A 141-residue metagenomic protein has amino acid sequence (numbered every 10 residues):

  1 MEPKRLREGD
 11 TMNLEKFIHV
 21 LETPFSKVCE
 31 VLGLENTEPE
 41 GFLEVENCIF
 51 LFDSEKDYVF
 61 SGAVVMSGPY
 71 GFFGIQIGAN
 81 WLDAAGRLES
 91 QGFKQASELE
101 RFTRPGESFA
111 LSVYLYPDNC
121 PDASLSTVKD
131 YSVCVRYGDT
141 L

Functional and structural regions predicted by a protein language model:
M1-F109, Y116-L141: Short helix/turn-capping signatures at newly exposed starts of structured segments
